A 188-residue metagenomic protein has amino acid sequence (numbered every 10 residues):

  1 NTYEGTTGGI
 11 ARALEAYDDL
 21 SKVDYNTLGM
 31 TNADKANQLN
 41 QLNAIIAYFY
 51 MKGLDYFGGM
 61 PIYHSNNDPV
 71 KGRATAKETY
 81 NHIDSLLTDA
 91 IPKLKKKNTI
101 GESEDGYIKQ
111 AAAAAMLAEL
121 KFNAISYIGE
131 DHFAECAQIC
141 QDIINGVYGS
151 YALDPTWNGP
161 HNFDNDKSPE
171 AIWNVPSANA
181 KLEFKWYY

Functional and structural regions predicted by a protein language model:
N1, D84-L94, Y107-Y188: An aromatic- and glycine-enriched ligand-binding surface/loop that stacks and positions planar moieties
N1-F57, P69-N81, L87-E102: Conserved, well-structured interaction surfaces
L20, S65, V175-S177: Active-site-proximal beta-strand/loop segments in catalytic clefts of secreted hydrolases
G29, I62-S65, A152-T156: Short, hydrophobic secondary-structure boundary micro-motifs
F49-P61, L117-I128: Extended, well-ordered alpha-helical segments in internal regulatory regions
G59-K77, G129-A134: Short coil/linker segments at helix-helix boundaries
